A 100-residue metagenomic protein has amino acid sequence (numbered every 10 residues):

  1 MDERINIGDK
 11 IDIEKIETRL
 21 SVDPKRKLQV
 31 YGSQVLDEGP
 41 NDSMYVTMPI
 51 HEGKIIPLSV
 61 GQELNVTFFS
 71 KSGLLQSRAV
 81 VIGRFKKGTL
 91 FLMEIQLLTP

Functional and structural regions predicted by a protein language model:
M1-P100: Structured alpha-helical
